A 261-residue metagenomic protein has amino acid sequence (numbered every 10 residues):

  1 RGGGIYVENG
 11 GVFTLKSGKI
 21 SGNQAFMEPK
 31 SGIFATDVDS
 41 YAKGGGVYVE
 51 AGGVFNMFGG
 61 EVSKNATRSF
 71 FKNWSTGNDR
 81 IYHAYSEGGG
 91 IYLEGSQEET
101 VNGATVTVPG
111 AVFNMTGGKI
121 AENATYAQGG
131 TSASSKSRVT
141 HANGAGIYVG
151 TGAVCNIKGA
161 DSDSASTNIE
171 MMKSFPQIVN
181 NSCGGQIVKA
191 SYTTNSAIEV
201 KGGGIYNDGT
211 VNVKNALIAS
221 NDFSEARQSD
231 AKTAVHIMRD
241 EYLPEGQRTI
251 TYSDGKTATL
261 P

Functional and structural regions predicted by a protein language model:
R1-P261: Surface-exposed loop/turn motifs in large extracellular/passenger domains
